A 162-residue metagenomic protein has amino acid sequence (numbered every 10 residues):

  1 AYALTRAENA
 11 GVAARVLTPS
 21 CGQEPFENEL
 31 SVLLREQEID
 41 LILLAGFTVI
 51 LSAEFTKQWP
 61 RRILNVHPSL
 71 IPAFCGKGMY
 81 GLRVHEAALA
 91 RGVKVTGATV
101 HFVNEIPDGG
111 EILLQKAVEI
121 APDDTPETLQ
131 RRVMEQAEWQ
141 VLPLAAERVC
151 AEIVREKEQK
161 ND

Functional and structural regions predicted by a protein language model:
A1-D162: One-carbon transfer enzymes
